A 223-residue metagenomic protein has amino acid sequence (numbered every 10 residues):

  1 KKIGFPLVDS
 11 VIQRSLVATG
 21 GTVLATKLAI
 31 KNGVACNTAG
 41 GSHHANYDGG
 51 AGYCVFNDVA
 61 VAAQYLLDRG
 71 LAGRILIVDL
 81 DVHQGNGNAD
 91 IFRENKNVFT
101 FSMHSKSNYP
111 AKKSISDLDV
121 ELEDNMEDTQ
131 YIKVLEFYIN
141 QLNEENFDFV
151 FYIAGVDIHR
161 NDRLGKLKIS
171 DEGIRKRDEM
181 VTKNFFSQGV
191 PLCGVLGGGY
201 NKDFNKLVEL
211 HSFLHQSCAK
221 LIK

Functional and structural regions predicted by a protein language model:
K1-K223: A general "terminal functional-core" signal
